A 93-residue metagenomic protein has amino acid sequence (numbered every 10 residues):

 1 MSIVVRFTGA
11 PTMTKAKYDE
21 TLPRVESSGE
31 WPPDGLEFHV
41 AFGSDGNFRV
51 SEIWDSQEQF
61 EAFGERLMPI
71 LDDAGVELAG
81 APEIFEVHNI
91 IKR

Functional and structural regions predicted by a protein language model:
M1-S51, D55-P69, V76-R93: Short S/T/G/P-rich N-terminal loop/turn motif that feeds into the first structured element of a domain
